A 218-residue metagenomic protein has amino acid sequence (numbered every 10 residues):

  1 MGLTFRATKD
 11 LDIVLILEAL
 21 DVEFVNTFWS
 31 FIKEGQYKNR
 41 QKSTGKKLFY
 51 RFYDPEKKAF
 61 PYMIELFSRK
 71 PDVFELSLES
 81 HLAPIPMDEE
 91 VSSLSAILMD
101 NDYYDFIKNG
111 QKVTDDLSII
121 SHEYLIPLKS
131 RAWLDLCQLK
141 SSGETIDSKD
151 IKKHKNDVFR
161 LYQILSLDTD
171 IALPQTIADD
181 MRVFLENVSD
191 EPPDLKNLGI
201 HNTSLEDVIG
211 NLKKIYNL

Functional and structural regions predicted by a protein language model:
M1-L218: Compositionally biased terminal segments of proteins
